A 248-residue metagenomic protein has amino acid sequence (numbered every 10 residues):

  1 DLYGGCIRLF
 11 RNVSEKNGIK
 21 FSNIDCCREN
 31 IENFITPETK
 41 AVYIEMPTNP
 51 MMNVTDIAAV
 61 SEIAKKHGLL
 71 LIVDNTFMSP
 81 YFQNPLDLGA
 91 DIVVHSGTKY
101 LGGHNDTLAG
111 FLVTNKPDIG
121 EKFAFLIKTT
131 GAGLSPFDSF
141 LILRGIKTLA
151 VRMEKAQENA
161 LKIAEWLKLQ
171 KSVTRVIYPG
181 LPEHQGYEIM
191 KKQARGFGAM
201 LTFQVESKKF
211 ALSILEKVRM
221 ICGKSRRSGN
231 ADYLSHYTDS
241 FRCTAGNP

Functional and structural regions predicted by a protein language model:
D1-S172, I177: Conserved PLP-enzyme active-site core in the AAT-like
R175-P248: Conserved C-terminal alpha-helix-loop-beta "cap" of PLP-dependent enzymes that closes/shapes the active-site mouth
